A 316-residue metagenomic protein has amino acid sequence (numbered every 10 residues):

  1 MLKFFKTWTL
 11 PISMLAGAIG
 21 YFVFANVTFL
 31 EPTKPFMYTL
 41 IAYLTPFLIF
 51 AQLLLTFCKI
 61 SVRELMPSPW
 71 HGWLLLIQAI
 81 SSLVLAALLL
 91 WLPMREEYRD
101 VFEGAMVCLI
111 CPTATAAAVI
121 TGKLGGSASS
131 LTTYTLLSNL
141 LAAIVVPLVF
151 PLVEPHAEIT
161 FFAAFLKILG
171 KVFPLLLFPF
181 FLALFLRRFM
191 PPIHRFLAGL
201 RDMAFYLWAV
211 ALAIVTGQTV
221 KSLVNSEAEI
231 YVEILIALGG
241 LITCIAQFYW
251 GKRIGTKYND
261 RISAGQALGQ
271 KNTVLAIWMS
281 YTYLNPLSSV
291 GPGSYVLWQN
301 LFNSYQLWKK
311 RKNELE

Functional and structural regions predicted by a protein language model:
M1-E316: Alpha-helical transmembrane segments of multi-pass small-molecule/ion transporters
